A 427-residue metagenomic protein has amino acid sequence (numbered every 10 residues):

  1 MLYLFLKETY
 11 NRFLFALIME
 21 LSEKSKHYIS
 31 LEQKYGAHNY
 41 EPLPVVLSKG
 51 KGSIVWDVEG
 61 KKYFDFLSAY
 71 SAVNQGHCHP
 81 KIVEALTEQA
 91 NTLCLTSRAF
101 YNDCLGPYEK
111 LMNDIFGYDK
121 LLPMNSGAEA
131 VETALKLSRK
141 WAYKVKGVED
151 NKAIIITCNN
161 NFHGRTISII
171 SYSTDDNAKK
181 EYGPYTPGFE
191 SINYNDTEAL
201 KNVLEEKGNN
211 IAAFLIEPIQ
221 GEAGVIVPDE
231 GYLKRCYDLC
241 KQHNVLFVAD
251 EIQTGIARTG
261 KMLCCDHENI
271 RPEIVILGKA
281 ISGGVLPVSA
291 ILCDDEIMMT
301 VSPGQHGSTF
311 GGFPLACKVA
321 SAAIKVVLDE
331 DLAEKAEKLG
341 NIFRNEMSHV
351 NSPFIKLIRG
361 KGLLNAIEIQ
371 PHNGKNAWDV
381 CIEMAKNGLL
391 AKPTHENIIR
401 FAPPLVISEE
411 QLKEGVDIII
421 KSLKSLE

Functional and structural regions predicted by a protein language model:
L4-L6, L14: Short hydrophobic targeting helices and cationic amphipathic motifs that mediate membrane/organellar targeting
L14-F15, E414: Generic short amphipathic/hydrophobic targeting helices enriched at N-termini, encompassing Sec-type signal peptides
E20-E427: Conserved N-terminal phosphate-binding loop of PLP-dependent enzymes in the Aspartate aminotransferase
